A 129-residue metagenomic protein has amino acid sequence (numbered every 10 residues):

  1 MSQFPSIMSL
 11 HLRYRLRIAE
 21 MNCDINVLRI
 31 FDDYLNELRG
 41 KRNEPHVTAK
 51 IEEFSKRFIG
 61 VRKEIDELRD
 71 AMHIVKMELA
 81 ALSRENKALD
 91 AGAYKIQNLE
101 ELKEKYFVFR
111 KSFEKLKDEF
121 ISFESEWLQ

Functional and structural regions predicted by a protein language model:
M1-Q129: Charge-rich amphipathic alpha-helical interaction elements
